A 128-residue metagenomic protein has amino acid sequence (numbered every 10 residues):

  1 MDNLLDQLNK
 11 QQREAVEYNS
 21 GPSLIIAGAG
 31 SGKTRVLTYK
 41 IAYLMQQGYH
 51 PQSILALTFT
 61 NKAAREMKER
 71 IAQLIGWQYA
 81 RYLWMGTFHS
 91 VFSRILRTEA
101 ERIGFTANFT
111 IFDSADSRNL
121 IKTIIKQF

Functional and structural regions predicted by a protein language model:
M1-A107, I111: P-loop NTPase Walker
A115-F128: Coupling/switch/interface segments within P-loop NTPase motor domains and analogous charged loops in nucleic-acid
